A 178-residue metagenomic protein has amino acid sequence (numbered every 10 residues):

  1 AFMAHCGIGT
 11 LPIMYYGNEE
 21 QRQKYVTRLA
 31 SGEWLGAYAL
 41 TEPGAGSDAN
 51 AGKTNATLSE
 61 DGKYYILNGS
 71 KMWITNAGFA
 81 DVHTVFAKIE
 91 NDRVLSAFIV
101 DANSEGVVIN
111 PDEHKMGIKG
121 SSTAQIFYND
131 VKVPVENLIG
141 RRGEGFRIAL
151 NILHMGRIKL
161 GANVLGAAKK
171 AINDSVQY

Functional and structural regions predicted by a protein language model:
A1-E33, I74-V82: Internal helix-loop-helix
Y25, G52, S70-M72, N110-H114: Short beta-alpha junctions and helix-cap segments that line functional grooves
G32, D48-G52, F127: Structural signature of FAD isoalloxazine-binding scaffolds in flavoprotein oxidoreductases
G32-L40: A short, Trp-centered hydrophobic/proline-enriched beta-strand micro-motif
G44-S47, W73-N76, K88-I89, K115-S122: Short Gly/Pro-enriched turn/cap motifs at secondary-structure boundaries
T54-L58: A structural signal for short hydrophobic beta-strand segments in well-ordered beta-sheet cores
K63-I109: A short core secondary-structure module
V108-Y178: Glycine-rich beta->alpha junctions and the first turn(s) of the following alpha-helix
